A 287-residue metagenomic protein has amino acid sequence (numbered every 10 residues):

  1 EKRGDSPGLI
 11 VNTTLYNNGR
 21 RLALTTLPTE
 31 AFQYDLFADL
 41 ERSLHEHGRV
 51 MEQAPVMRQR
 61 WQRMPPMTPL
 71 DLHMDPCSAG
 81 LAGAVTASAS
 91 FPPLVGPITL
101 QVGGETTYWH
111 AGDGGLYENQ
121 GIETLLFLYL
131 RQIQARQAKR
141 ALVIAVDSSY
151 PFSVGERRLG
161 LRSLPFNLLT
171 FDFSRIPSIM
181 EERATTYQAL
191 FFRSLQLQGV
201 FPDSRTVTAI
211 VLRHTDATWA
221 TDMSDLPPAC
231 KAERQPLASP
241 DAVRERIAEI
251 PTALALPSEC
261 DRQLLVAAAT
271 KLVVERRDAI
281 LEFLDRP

Functional and structural regions predicted by a protein language model:
E1-P287: Catalytic domains of lipid- and phosphate-ester/thioester hydrolases
